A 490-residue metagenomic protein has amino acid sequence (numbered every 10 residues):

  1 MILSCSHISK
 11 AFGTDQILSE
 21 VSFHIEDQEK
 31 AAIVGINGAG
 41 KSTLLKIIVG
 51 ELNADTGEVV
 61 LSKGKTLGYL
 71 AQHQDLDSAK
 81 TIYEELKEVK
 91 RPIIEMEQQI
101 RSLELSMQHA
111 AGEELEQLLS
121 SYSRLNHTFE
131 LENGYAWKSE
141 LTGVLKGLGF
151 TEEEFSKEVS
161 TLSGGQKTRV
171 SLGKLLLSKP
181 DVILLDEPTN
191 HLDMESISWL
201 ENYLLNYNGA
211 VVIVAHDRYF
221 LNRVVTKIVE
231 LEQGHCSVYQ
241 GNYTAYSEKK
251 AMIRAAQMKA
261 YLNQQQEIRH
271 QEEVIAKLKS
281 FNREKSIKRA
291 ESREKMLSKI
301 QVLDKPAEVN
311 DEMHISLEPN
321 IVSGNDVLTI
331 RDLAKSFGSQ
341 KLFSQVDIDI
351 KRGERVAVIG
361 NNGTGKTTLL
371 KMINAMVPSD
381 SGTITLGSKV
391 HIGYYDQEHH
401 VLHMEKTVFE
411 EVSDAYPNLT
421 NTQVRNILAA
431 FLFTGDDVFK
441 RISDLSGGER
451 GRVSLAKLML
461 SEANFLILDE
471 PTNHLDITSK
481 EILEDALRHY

Functional and structural regions predicted by a protein language model:
M1-Y261, E312, S316-Y490: ABC ATP-binding cassette signature C-motif
R91, G209, E273, S280 (+2 more regions): Generic structural signal for secondary-structure transition and capping sites
E104-Q108, S247, A276-K279, S298-Q301: A structural signal for long alpha-helical coiled-coils and helix-turn connectors that form the cytosolic signaling
A110, A276-K288, K305, L432: Short intracellular "coupling" helices and adjacent cytoplasmic loop segments at the cytosolic face of multi-pass
L119-N126, H270-S280: A short, surface-exposed helix-loop junction/capping segment
K249-V274, S286, A290-I300, D304-P306: Intracellular alpha-helical coupling/juxtamembrane segments of multi-pass membrane proteins
